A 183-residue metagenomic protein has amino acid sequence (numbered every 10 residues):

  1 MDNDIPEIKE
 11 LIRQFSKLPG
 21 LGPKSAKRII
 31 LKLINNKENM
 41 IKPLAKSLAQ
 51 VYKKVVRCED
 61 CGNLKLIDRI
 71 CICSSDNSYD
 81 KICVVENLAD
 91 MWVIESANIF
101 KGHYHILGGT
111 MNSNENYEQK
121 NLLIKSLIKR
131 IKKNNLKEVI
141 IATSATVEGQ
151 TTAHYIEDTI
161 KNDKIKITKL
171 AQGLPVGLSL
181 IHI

Functional and structural regions predicted by a protein language model:
D2-I8, K17, K27-M91: Cys/His-rich Zn2+-binding cysteine-cluster or related metal-binding knuckle/ribbon modules and their
P19, E38, V51, Y117 (+2 more regions): Conserved phosphate/pyrophosphate-binding and hydrolysis machinery centered on Walker-type P-loop NTPases, extending
A26, S74-T143: Extended interfacial segments that mediate partner engagement and assembly in macromolecular machines
E148-K161: Short Gly/Thr/Asp-enriched flexible loops that form oxyanion-binding sites at enzyme active sites
K166-V176: Conserved beta-strand -> loop -> alpha-helix junction used to position metal-binding or nucleic-acid-contacting
I181-I183: Conserved small/polar residues in nucleotide/adenosyl-binding loops
